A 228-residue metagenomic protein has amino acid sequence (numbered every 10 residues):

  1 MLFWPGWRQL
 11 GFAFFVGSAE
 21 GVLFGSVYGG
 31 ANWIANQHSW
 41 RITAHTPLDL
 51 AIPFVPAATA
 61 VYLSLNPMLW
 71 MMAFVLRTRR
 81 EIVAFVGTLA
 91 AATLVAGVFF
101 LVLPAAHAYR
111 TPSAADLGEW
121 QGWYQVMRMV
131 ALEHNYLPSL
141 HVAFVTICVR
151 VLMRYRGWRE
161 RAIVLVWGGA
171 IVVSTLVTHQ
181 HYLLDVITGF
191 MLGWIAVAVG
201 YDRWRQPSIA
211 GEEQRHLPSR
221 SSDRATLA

Functional and structural regions predicted by a protein language model:
M1-M68, A115, Y124, T226-A228: N-terminal transmembrane-helix/juxtamembrane module of multi-pass inner/ER membrane proteins
G25-V27, T93-V102, V166-H179: Aromatic-anchored segments of alpha-helical transmembrane domains
A35-P47, L76-E160, W204-P218: Membrane-interface loops
T59-M72, G87-A90, F144: Hydrophobic alpha-helical transmembrane segments
A60, A91, V166-G169, I187: Hydrophobic residues within alpha-helical transmembrane segments of multi-pass solute transporters/permease subunits
W70-M71, G97-V98, T146, V151 (+2 more regions): Alpha-helical transmembrane segments of multipass membrane proteins
T111-A114, L132-L137, A170-A196: Interfacial helix-loop-helix junctions of multi-pass membrane proteins
T178, T188-A228: C-terminal membrane module of polytopic membrane proteins
